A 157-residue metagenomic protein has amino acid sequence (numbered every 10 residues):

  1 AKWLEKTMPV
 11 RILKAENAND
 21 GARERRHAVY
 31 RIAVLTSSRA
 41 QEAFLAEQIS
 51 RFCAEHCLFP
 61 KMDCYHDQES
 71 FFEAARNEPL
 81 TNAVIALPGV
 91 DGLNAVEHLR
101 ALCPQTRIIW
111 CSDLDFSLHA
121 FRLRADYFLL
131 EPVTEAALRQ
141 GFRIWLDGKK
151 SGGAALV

Functional and structural regions predicted by a protein language model:
A1-A33, S37-A46, L156-V157: Non-catalytic signal-transmission and effector/linker regions of two-component phosphorelay proteins
V34, C64, I109-W110: Conserved SAM-binding loop
L35-R39, H66, I85-G89: Structural motif
S38-D63: Two-component/phosphorelay signaling modules centered on CheY-like receiver
Y65-T81: Acidic, metal-coordinating helix/loop segments flanking the phosphotransfer/catalytic sites of two-component signaling
T81-S151: CheY-like receiver
